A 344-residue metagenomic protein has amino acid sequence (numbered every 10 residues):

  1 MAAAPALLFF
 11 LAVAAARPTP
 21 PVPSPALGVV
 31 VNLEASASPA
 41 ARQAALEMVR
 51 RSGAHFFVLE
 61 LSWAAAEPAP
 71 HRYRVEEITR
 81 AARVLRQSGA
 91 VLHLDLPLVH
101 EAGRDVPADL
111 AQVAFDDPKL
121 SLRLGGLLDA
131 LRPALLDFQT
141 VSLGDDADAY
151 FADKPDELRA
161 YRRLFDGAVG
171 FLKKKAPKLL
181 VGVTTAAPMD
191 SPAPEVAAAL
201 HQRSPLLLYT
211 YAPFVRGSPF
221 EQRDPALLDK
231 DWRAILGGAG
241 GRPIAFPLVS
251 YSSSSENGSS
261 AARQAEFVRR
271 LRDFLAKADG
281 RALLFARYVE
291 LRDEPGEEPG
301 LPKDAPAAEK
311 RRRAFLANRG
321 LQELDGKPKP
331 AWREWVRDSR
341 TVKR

Functional and structural regions predicted by a protein language model:
R17-H55, E60: Boundary/entry segment of secreted carbohydrate-active catalytic domains
S24-V30, H55-V58, V91-H93, Q139-S142 (+4 more regions): Structural preference for beta-strand elements that scaffold enzyme active sites
S36-R50, S121-L131, M189-L200, A265-F274: Short, acidic/polar
S52-P70, E77-E157, L164, A168 (+3 more regions): Substrate-binding cleft and catalytic face of glycoside hydrolase catalytic domains, especially the flexible beta-alpha
L59, L96, F138-Q139, L143-D145 (+2 more regions): Aromatic- and acid-rich polysaccharide-binding/catalytic face of secreted or lumenal carbohydrate-active enzymes
E157-V183, A197-R203, G237, G241: Active-site neighborhood of glycoside hydrolase catalytic domains
Q222-L284: Catalytic-core region of carbohydrate-active enzymes that cleave or remodel glycosidic bonds
E256-R263, A278-A282, R287-R344: Aromatic-rich peripheral "rim/lid" segments of glycoside hydrolase catalytic domains that contact and position glycan
